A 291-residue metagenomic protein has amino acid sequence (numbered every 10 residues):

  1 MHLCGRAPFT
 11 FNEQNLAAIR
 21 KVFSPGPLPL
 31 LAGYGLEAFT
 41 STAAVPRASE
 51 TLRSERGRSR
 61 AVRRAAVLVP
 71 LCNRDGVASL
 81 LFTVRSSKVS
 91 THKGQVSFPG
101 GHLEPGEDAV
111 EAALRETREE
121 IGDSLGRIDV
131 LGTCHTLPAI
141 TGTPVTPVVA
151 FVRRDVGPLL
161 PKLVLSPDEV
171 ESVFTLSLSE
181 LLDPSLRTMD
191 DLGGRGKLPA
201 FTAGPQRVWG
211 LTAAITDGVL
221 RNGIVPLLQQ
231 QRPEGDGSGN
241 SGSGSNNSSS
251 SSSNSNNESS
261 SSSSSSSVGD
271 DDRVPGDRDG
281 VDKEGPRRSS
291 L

Functional and structural regions predicted by a protein language model:
M1-K162, S179, R187-L291: N-terminal leader/linker segments that precede catalytic domains of diphosphate-processing enzymes
V164-D168: Short, conserved loop/helix-junction motifs that constitute active-site signature segments in enzyme catalytic cores
E169-V173: Amphipathic alpha-helical interface segments
F174, L182, N246: Catalytic core of non-heme Fe(II) oxygenases with the double-stranded beta-helix
